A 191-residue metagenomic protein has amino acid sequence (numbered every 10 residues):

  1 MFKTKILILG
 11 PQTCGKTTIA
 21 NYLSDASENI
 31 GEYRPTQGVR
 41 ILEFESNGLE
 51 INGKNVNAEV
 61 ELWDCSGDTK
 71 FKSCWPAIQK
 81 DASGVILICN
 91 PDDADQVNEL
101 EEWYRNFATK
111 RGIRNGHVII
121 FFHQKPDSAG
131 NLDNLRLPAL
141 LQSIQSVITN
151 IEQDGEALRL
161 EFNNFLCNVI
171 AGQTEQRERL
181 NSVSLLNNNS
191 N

Functional and structural regions predicted by a protein language model:
M1-N191: TRAFAC-class small GTPase G-domain
